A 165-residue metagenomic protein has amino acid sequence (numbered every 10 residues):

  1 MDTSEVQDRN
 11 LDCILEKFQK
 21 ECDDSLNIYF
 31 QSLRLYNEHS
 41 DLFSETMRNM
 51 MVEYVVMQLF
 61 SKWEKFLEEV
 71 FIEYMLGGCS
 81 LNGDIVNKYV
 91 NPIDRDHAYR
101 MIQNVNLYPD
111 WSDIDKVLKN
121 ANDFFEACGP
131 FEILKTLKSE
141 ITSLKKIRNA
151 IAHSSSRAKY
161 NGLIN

Functional and structural regions predicted by a protein language model:
M1-M57, S61: Charged alpha-helical initiation segments
D2, I72-L76, A158-N161: Long amphipathic alpha-helical segments
C22, V117-N122, K159-I164: Generic hydrophobic, helix-prone segments enriched in Leu/Val/Ile
Y36, S80-L81, K159-G162: Residue-level signal for alpha-helical context at structural boundaries
L42-I147: Helix-loop junctions and short alpha-helical segments
S139-N165: An amphipathic alpha-helical core segment
